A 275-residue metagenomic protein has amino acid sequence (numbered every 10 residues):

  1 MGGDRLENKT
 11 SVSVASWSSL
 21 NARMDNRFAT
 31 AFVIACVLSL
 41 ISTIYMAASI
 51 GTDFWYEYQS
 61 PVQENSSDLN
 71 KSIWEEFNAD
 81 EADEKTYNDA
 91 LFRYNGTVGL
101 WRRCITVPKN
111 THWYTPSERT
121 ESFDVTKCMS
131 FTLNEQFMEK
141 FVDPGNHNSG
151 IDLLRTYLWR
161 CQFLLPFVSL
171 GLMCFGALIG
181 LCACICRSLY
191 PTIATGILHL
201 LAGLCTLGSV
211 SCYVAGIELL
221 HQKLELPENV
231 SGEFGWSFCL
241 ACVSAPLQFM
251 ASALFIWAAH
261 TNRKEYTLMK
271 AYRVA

Functional and structural regions predicted by a protein language model:
G2-E7, S11-Y58, W159-G216, A241-S244 (+1 more regions): Signature of small four-pass
N8-W17, Q59-E75, T195-L200, E228-G232 (+1 more regions): Cytosolic juxtamembrane regulatory segments of membrane proteins
A35, T97, W101, Q162 (+1 more regions): Extracellular structured ligand-interaction cores
Y56-R160: A surface-exposed beta-alpha-beta supersecondary segment
A82-G96, L220-L224, L247-W257: Juxtamembrane/interfacial segments around transmembrane helices
T206-C239: Juxtamembrane loop segments immediately following a transmembrane helix
L224, G232-Y266, Y272-A275: Long, compositionally biased interface segments
